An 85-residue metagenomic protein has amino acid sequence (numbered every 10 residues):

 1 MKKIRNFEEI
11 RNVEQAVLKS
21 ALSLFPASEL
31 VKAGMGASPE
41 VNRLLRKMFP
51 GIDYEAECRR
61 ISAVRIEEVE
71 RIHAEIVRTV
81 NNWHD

Functional and structural regions predicted by a protein language model:
M1-D85: General marker for long, soluble alpha-helical cores
